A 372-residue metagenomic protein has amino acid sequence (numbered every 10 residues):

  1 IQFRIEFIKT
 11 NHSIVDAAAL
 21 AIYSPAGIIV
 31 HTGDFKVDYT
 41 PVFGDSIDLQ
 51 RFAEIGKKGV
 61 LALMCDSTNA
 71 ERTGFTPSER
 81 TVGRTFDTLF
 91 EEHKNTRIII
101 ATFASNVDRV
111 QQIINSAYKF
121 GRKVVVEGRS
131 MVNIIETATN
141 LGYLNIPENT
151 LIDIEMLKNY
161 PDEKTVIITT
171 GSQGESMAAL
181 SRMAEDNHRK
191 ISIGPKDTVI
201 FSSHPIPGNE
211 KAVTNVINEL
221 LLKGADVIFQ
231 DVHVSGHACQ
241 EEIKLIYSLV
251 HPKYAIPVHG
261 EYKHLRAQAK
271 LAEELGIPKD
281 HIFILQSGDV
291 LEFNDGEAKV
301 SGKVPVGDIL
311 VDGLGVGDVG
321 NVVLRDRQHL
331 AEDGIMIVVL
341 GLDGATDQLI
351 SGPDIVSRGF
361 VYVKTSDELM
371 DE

Functional and structural regions predicted by a protein language model:
I1-Y160, A178-S192, K211-T214: His/Asp/Glu-rich metal-coordinating catalytic cores of metallo-dependent phosphodiesterases/hydrolases acting on
I114-N115, K119, A138-E372: C-terminal regulatory/interaction regions
